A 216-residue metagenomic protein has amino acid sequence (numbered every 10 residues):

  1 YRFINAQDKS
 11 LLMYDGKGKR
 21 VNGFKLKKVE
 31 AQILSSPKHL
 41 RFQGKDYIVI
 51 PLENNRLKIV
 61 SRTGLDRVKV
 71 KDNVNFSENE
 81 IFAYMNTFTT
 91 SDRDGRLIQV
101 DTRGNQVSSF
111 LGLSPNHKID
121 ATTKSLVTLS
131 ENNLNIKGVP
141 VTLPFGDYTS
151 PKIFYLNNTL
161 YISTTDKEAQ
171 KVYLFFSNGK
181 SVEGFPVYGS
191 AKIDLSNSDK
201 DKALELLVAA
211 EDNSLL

Functional and structural regions predicted by a protein language model:
Y1, F42-D46, Y84-T90, A121-L126 (+2 more regions): Acidic, glycine-anchored loop motifs typical of Ca2+
I4-A6, P51, S91, T128-S130 (+2 more regions): Residue-level marker for isolated small/hydroxyl-bearing positions within beta-strands of beta-sheet-rich domains
D8-L12, E53-K58, R93-I98, E131-N135 (+2 more regions): Loop/turn residues immediately N-terminal
D15-G16, S61-R62, T102, K137-G138 (+1 more regions): Inter-blade boundary loops/turns of WD-repeat beta-propellers
K19-V29, D66-D72, N105-G112, G138-G146 (+1 more regions): Aromatic (tryptophan-biased) beta-strands that constitute blades/sheets of beta-rich domains
E30-H39, V74-M85, G112-T123, G146-Y155 (+1 more regions): Repeated scaffold domains used in trafficking and secretory/extracellular systems, primarily beta-propellers
T89-Q170: Eukaryotic tandem repeat interaction scaffolds
V172-L174, K180-V182, K192-D194: C-terminal soluble interaction/assembly domains
